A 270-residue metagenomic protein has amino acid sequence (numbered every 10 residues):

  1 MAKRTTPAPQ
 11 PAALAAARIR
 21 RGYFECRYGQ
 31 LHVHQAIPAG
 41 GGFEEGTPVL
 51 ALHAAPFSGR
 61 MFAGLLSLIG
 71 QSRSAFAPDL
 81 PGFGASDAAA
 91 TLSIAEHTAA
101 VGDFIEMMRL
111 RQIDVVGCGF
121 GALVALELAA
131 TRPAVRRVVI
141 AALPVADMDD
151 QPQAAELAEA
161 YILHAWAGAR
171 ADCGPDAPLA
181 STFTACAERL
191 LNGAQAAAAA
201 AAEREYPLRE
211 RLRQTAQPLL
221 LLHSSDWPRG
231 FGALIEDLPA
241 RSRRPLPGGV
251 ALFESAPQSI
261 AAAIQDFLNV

Functional and structural regions predicted by a protein language model:
M1-Y23: An N-terminal hydrophobic leader/cap segment in hydrolases
R27-D87: Conserved HGGG/HGGXW glycine-rich cap/lid loop of the alpha/beta-hydrolase fold
A95-I113: Conserved acidic catalytic loop of the alpha/beta-hydrolase fold
R111-D149: Conserved hydrolase catalytic core segment
I140-C186, L191-A202: Helix-rich cap/lid subdomain of alpha/beta-hydrolase
G193-R211, D226-P228: Active-site nucleophile elbow and catalytic-triad environment of alpha/beta-hydrolase enzymes
P218-E254: Conserved loop-alpha-helix segment in the C-terminal half of the alpha/beta-hydrolase fold that carries the catalytic
F253-F267: Post-His helix in hydrolase/transferase enzymes
